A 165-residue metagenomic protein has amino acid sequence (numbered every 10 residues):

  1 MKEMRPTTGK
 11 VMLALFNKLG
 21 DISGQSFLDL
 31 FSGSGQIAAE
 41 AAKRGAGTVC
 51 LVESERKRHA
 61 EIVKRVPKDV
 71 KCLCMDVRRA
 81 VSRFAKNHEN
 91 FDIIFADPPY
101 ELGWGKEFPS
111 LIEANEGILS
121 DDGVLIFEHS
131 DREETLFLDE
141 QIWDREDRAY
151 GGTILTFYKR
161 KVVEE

Functional and structural regions predicted by a protein language model:
M1-E165: Class I S-adenosyl-L-methionine-dependent methyltransferase catalytic core
